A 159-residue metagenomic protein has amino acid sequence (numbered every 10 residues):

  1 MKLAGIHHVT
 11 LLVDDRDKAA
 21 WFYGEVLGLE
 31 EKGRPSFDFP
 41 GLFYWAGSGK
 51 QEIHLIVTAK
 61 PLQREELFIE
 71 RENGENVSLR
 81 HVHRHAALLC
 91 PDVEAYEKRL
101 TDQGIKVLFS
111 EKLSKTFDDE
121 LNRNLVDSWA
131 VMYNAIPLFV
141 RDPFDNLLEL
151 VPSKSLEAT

Functional and structural regions predicted by a protein language model:
M1, L11-L62: Core segments of cupin and vicinal oxygen chelate
M1-D17, D38, H83-A86, V151-T159: N-terminal beta-strand motif that seeds the catalytic metal site of vicinal oxygen chelate
G5-D14, F43-G47, F68-Q103, I136-R141: Vicinal oxygen chelate
D15, V57-A59, C90-D92, D142-F144 (+1 more regions): Non-catalytic surface loops within mature trypsin-like serine protease
W21, H54-I56, E65, Y96-K98 (+1 more regions): Short acidic, gly/pro-rich beta-turn/loop elements at beta-sheet edges and active-site/ligand-binding grooves
A59-N73, K112-K115: Short, flexible, mixed-charge acidic loops at enzyme active sites
E65-N76, E120-S128: Short helix-coil transition/hinge motifs at the ends and kinks of transmembrane helices, capturing the brief
L88, E97-T159: Vicinal oxygen chelate
